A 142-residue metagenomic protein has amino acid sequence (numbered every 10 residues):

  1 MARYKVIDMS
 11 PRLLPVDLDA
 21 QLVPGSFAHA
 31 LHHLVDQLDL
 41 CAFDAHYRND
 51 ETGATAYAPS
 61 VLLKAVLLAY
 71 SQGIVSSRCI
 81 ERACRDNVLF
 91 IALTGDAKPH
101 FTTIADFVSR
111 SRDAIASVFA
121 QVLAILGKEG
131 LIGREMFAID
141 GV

Functional and structural regions predicted by a protein language model:
M1-V142: Detector for conserved single-position "signature" residues within domains
